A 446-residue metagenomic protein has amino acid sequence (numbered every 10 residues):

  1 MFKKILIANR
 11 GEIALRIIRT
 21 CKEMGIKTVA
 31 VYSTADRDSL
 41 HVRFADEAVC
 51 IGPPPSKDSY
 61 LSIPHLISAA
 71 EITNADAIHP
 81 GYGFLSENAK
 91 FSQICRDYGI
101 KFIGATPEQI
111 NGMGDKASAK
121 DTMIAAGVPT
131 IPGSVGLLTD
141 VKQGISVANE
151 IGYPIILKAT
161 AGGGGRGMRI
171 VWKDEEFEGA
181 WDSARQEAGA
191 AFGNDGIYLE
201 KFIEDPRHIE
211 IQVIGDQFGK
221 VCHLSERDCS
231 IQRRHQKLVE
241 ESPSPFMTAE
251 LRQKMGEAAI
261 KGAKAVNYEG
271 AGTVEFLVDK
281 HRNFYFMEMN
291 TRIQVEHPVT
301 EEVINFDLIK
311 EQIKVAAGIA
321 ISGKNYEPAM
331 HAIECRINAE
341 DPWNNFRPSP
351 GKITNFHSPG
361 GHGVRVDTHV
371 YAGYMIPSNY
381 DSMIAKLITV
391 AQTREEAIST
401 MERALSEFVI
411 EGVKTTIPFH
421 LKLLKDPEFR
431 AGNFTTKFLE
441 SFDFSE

Functional and structural regions predicted by a protein language model:
M1-A126, L138-S146, E396: ATP-binding N-terminal substructure of ATP-dependent carboxylate-amine bond-forming enzymes
I7-E23, A48, E71-T73, G104 (+3 more regions): ATP-dependent carboxylate activation and anion-phosphoryl transfer catalytic cores that bind Mg-ATP to form
L40-H41, V147, G189, N325: Short secondary-structure boundary/capping segments
S59, F84, G112, L137 (+4 more regions): Alpha-helix initiation/capping motif
G133-S134: Conserved beta3 strand of the protein kinase N-lobe
V147-I156: Acidic/histidine-enriched active-site and ligand-binding environments that engage anionic O-linkages
A159: N-terminal nucleotide-binding beta1-loop-alpha1 segment
